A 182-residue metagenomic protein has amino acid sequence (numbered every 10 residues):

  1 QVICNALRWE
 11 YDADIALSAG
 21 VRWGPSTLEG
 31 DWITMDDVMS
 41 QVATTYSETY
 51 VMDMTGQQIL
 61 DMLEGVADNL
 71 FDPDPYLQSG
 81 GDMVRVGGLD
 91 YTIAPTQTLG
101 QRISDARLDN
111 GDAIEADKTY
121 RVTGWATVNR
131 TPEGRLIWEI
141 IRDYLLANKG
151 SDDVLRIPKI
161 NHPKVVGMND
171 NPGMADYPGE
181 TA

Functional and structural regions predicted by a protein language model:
Q1-A182: Feature captures C-terminal
